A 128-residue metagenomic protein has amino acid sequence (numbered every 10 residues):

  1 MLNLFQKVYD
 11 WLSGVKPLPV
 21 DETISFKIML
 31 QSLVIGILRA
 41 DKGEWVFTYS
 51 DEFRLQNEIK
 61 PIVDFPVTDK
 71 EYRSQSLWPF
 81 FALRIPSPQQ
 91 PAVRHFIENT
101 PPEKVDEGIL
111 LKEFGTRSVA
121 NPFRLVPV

Functional and structural regions predicted by a protein language model:
M1-V128: Phosphate/dinucleotide-binding and metal-coordinating scaffold of catalytic cores in nucleotide-dependent enzymes
